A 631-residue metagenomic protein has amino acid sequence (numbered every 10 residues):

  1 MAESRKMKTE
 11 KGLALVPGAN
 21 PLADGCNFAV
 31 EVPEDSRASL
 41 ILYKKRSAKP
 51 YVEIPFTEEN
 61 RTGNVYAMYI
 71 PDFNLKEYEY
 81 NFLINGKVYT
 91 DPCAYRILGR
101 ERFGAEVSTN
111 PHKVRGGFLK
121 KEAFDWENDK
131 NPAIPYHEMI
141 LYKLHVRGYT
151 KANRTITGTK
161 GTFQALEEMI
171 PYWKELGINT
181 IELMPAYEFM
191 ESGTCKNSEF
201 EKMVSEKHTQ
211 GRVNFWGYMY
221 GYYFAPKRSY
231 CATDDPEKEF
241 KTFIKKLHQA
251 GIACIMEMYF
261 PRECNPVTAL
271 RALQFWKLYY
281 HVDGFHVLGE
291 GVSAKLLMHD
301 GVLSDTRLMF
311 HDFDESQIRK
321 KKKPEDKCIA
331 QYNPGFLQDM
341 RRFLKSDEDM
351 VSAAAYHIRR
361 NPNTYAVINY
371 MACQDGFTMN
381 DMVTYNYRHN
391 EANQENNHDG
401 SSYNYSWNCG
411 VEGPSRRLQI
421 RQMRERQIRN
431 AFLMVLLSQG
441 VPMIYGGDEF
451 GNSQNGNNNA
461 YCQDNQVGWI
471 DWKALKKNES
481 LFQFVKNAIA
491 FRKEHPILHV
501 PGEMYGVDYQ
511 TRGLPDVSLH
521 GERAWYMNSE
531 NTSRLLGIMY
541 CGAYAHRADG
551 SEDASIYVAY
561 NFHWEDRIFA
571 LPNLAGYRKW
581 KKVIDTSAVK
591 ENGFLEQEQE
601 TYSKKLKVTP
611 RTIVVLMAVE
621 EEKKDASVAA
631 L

Functional and structural regions predicted by a protein language model:
M1-A23, P50-E53, N60-K143, T150-T155: The feature marks proteins involved in alpha-glucan
C26-S36, L519-P572: Carbohydrate-binding surface patches
V32, K76, E596-L631: C-terminal beta-strand-rich structural cap/linker in extracellular carbohydrate-active enzymes
V107-K113, A294, M298-G446, F450-G451 (+6 more regions): Conserved alpha/beta catalytic core and glycan-binding cleft of carbohydrate-active enzymes
L119-T180, M184, N214-G217, Y222: An acidic-aromatic substrate-binding cleft motif
T155-T162, G193-Q249, F260-Y279, A392-G413 (+1 more regions): Aromatic- and acidic-residue-enriched carbohydrate-binding clefts of CAZyme catalytic domains
W173-R212, G376, T384-R388: Carboxylate/His-rich catalytic cores and anion/metal-binding grooves
K246-I318: Active-site neighborhood of glycoside hydrolase catalytic domains
